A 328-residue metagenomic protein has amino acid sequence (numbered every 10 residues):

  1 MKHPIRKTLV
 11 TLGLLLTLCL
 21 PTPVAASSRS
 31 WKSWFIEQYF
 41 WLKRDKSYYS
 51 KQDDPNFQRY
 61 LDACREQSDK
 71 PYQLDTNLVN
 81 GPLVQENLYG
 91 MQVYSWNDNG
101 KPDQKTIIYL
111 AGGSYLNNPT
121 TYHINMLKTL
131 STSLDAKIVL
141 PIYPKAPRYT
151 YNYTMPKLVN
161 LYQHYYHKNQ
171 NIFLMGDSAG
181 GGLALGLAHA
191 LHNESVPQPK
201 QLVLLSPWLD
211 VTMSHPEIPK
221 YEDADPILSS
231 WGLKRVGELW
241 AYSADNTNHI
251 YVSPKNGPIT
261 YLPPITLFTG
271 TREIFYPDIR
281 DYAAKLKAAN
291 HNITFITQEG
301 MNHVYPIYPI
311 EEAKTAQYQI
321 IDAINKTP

Functional and structural regions predicted by a protein language model:
K2-L9: Bacterial N-terminal signal peptides that target proteins for export
V10-L18: Hydrophobic helical h-region of N-terminal Sec-dependent signal peptides in bacterial secretory/periplasmic proteins
L20-N99: A glycine/proline-hinged amphipathic helix-loop "lid/cap" segment that gates access to hydrophobic ligand pockets
S47-Y48, V84, Y89-Y94, G100-P328: Alpha/beta-hydrolase superfamily serine-hydrolase fold, recognizing
